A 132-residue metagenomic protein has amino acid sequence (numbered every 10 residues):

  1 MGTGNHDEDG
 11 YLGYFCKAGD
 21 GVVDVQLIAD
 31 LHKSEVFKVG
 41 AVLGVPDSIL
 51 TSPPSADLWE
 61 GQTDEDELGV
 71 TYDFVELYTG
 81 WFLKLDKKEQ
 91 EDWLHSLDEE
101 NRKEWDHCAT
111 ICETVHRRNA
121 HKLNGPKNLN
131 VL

Functional and structural regions predicted by a protein language model:
M1-L132: ATP/NTP-dependent adenylation/nucleotidyl-transfer catalytic domains that generate, transfer, or process NMP-activated
